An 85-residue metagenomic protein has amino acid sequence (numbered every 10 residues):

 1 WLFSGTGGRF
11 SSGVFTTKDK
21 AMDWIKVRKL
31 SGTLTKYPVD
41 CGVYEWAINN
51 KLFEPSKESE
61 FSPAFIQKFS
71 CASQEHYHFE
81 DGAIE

Functional and structural regions predicted by a protein language model:
W1-S11, K20, L30, Y37: Short aromatic-glycine-(Arg/Gly/Cys) micro-motifs in beta-strand/loop hairpins
W24: Residues that scaffold the ATP/ADP-binding catalytic core of kinase and kinase-like folds
V27-E85: Short, mixed-charge low-complexity intrinsically disordered segments
